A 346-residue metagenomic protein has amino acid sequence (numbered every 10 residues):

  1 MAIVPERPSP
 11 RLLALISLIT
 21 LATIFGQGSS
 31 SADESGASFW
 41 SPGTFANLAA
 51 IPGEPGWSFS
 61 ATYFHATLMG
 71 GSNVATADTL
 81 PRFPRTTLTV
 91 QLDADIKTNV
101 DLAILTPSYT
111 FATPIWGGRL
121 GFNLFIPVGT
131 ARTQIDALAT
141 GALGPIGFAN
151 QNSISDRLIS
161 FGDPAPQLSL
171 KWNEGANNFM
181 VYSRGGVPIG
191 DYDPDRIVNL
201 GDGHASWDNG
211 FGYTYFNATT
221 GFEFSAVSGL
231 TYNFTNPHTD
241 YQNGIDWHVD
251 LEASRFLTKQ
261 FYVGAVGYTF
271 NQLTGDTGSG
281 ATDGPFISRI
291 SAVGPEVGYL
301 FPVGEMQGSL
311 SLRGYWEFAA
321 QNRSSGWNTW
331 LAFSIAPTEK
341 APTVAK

Functional and structural regions predicted by a protein language model:
D33-S35, L48-G56, L68-S72, F111-G121 (+7 more regions): Short loop/turn motifs that connect adjacent beta-strands in outer-membrane beta-barrel proteins
S38-F39, T44-G162, N173, A341: A subset of solvent-exposed loop/turn segments in beta-rich extracellular surface proteins, enriched in glycine
A46, T89-D95, A149-S155, D193-N199 (+3 more regions): Extracellular loop and loop/strand-boundary signature of outer-membrane beta-barrel proteins
P55, K97-L105, A137, L158-P164 (+4 more regions): Residues that define the transmembrane beta-barrel architecture of outer-membrane proteins
F59-Y63, F122-I126, L168, V181-S183 (+5 more regions): Membrane-embedded beta-strand positions of outer-membrane beta-barrel proteins
H65-M69, I126-R132, D163, W172 (+7 more regions): Transmembrane beta-strands of outer-membrane beta-barrel pores
D78-P81, N236-K346: Outer membrane beta-barrel transmembrane domains
N178-R184, D191-A281, A292: Detector for outer-membrane/organellar transmembrane beta-barrel domains, recognizing the amphipathic beta-strand
